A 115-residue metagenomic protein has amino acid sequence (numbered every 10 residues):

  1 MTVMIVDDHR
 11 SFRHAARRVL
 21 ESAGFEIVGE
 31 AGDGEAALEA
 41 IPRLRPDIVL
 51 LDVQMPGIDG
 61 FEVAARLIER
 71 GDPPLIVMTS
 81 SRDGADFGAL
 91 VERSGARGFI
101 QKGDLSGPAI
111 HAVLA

Functional and structural regions predicted by a protein language model:
V6-D7, A31, V49: Conserved sequence signature across two-component system core domains
R10-G29: Two-component/phosphorelay signaling modules centered on CheY-like receiver
D33-A36, D59-E62: Acidic catalytic/metal-coordinating carboxylates
P42-L44, R66-P73, S94: Conserved phosphotransfer cores of two-component systems
L44-L50: Active-site beta3 strand of CheY-like receiver
M55: Receiver (REC) domain active-site loop signature in two-component systems and cognate sites in sensor histidine kinases
E62, R82-I100, D104, P108-A112: Alpha4 helix (beta4-alpha4-beta5 surface) of REC/receiver domains from two-component response regulators
M78-T79: Hydrophobic/aromatic residues positioned on beta-strands within the core alpha/beta folds
